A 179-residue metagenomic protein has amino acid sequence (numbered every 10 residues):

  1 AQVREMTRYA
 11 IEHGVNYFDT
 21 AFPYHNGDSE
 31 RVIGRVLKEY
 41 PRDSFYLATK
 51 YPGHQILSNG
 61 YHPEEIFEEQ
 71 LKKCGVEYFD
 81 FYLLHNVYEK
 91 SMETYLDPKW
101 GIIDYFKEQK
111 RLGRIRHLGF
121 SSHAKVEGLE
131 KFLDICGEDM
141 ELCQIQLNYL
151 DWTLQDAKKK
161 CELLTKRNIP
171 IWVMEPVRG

Functional and structural regions predicted by a protein language model:
A1-F45, E77, Y105, R111: N-terminal binding-site loop/beta-alpha segment at the start of enzyme catalytic domains that lines or forms
Q2-A10, S58-G75, A124-I135: Short, acidic/polar
T7, E30, G34, E64-L71 (+3 more regions): Generic structural signal for well-ordered alpha-helices, preferentially at hydrophobic/aromatic core positions
A10, F18, I33, L47 (+5 more regions): Conserved, mostly hydrophobic/aromatic
V15, V76-F79, I115, M140: A structural motif
D43-Q55, Y82-H85: A short, structured active-site edge motif that brings together acidic residues
L71-T94: Active-site groove signature of glycoside hydrolases
V87-G179: Beta/alpha (TIM)-barrel catalytic core signal, keyed to glycine-rich beta->alpha loops juxtaposed to Asp/Glu that bind
